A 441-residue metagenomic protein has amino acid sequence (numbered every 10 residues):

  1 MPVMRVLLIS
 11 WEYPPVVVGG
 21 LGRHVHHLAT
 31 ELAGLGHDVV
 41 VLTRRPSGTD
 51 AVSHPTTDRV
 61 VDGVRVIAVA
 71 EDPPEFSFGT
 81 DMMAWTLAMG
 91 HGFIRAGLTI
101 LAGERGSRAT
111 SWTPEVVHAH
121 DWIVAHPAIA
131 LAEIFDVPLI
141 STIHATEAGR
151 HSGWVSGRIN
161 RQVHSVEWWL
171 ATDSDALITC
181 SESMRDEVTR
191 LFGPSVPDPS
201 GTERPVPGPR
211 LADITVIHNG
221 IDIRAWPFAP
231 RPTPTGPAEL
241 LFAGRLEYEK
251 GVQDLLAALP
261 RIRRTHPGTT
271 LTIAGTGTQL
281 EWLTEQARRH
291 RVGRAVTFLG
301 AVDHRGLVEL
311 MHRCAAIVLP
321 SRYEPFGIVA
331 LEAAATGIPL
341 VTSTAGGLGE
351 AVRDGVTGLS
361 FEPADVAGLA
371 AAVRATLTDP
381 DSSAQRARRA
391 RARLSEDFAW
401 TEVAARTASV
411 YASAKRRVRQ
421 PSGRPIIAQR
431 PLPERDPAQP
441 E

Functional and structural regions predicted by a protein language model:
M1-A68, R419-G423, A428-E441: N-terminal subdomain of nucleotide-sugar transferases
R23, A238, F242-R264, T278-T284 (+1 more regions): A conserved mid-protein helix/loop that constitutes part of the nucleotide-sugar donor-binding site
S183, G220: Carbohydrate-associated surface elements
T284-V302: Nucleotide-activated donor-binding/catalytic signature segment of Leloir-type glycosyltransferases, i.e., the conserved
A301-V302, E309-C314: Short alpha-helical donor nucleotide-sugar binding micro-motif in glycosyltransferases
R322: Aromatic "clamp/platform" in nucleotide-sugar-dependent glycosyltransferases that forms part of the donor/acceptor
P339-T342: Short hydrophobic beta-strand element within catalytic cores of glycosyltransferases and related nucleotide-activated
D354-G355, L359-V366, A375-D381: Conserved acidic donor-binding segment of nucleotide-sugar-dependent glycosyltransferases
